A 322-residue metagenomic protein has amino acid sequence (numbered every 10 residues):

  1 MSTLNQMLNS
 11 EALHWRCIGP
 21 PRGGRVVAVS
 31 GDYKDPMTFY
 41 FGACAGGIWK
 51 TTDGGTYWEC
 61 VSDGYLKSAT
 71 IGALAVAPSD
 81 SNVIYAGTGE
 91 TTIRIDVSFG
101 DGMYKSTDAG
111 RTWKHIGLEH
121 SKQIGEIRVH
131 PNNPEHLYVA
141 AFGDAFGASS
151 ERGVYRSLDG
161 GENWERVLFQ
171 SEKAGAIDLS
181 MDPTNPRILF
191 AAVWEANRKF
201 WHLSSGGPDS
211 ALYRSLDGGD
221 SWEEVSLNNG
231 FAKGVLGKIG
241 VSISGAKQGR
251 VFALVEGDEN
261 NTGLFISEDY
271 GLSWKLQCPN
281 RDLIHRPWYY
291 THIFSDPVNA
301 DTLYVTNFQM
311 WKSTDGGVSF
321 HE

Functional and structural regions predicted by a protein language model:
M1-E322: Beta-propeller blade termini and top-face loops
